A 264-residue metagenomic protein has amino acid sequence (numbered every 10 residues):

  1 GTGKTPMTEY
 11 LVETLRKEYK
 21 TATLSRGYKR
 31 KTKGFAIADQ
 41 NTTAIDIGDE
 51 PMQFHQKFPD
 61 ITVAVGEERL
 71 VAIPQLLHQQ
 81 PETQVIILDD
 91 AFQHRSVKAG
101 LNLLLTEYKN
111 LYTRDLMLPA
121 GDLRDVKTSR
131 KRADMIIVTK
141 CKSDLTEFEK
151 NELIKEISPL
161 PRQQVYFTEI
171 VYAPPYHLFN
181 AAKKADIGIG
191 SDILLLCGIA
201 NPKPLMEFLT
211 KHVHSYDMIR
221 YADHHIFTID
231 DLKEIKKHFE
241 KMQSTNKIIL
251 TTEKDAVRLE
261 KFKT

Functional and structural regions predicted by a protein language model:
G1-Q40, S143: Walker A (P-loop) phosphate-binding motif
T5, F54, D89, A133 (+3 more regions): Residue-level signal for inorganic ion chemistry
K20-L24, L104, D192-L196: Conserved beta-strand elements of the Class I
S25, K140, T252-K254: Short secondary-structure boundary segments
G27-P161: Phosphate/Mg2+-binding loops and adjacent switch elements in nucleotide/diphosphate-handling enzyme cores
H78-Q84, F239-K247: Glycine-rich phosphate-binding loop signature in dinucleotide/nucleotide-binding domains
L111-T245: C-terminal accessory "lid"/substrate-recognition subdomains
M242, K247-I248, A256-T264: Generic C-terminus detector
